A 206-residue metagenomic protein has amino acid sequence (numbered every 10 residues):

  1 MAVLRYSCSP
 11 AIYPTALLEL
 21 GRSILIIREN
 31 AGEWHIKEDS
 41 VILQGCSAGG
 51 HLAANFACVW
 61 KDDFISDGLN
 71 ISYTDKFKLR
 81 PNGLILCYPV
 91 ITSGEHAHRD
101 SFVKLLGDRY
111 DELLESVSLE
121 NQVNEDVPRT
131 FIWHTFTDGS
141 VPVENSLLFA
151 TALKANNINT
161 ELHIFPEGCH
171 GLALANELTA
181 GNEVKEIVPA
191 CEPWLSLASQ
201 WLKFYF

Functional and structural regions predicted by a protein language model:
A2-E38, V188-A190: Catalytic nucleophile-loop/oxyanion-hole region of alpha/beta-hydrolase and closely related hydrolase-like folds
L4-L18, E95-D100, L174-E183: Cap/lid segment of the alpha/beta-hydrolase catalytic domain
R5-S9, V90, P166-G168: Short beta-to-alpha linker loops that shape the active-site pocket of alpha/beta-hydrolase fold enzymes
R22-H98, Y110, L114-E115: Primarily recognizes the serine-hydrolase "nucleophile elbow" in alpha/beta-hydrolase and SGNH/GDSL folds
D126, F131-H134, D138: Short beta-strand/loop motif that positions the catalytic acidic residue of the alpha/beta-hydrolase fold
F136-G139, E167-C169: Acidic beta-to-alpha connecting loop that harbors the catalytic carboxylate
G139-L148: Conserved alpha/beta-hydrolase "acid-adjacent" motif
L147-F206: C-terminal catalytic histidine-bearing segment of alpha/beta-hydrolase fold enzymes
